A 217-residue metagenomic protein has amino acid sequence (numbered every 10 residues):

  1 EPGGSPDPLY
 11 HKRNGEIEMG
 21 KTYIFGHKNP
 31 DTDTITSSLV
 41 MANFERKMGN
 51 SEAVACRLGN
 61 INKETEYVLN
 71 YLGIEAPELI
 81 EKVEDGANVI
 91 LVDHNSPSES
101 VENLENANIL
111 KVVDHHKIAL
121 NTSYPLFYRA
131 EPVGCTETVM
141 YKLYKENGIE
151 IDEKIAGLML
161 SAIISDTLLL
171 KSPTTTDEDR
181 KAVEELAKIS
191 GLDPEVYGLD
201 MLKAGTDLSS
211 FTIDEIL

Functional and structural regions predicted by a protein language model:
E1-D7: Short, positively charged low-complexity motifs
H11-I216: Replace "Mg2+/Mn2+-dependent" with "divalent metal-dependent
